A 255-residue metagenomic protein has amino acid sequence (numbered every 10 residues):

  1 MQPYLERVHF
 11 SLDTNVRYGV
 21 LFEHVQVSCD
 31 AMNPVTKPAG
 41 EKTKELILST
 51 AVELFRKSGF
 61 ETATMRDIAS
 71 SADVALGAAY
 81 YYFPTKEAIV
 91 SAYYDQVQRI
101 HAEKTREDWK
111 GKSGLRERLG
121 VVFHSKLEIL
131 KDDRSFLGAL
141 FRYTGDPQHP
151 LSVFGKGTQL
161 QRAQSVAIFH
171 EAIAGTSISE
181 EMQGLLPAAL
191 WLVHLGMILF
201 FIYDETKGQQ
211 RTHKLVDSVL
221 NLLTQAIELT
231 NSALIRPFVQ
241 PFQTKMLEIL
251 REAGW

Functional and structural regions predicted by a protein language model:
Y4-A31, A167, Y203-W255: C-terminal peripheral helix-coil segments that are non-catalytic and often amphipathic
E6-K37, S49-E53, T62-T64, A72-D73 (+1 more regions): Short glycine/proline-centered loop/turn elements that form peptide/ligand docking sites
L46, L54-A92, Q96: Helix-turn-helix
A92, R106-A139, K156-L160, Q164: Hydrophobic alpha-helical connector segments
K131-S152, V166-E171: Amphipathic alpha-helical segments used for helix-helix packing
P147, G175-E180, F200-Q210: Inter-helical turn/loop segments and adjacent helix faces that build the functional surface of alpha-helical bundle
P150-G175, G184-G196, K214, L220-Q225: Amphipathic alpha-helical packing segments from all-alpha helical-bundle domains
